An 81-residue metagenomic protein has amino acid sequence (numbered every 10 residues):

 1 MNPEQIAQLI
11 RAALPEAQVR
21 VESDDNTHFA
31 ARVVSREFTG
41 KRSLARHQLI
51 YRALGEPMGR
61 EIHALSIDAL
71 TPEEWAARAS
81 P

Functional and structural regions predicted by a protein language model:
M1-A17: N-proximal, solvent-exposed amphipathic alpha-helical segments enriched in charged/polar residues
M1-Q5, N26-A45, Y51, E56 (+1 more regions): Conserved N-terminal glycine/acidic-rich loop preference
A13-A30: Short edge beta-strands and adjacent turn/loop segments
E22, R32, D68-L70: Solvent-exposed beta-strand sheet faces enriched in polar/charged residues
R52-P81: C-terminal structural segments of small proteins and small subunits
